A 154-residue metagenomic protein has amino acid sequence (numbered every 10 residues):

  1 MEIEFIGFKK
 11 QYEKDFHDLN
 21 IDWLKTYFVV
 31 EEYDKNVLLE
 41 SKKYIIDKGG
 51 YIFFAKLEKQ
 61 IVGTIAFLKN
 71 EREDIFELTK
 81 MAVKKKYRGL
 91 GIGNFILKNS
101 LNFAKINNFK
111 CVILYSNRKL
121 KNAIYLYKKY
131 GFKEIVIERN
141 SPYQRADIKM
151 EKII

Functional and structural regions predicted by a protein language model:
I3-T79, K84-K86, L97-N99, F103 (+2 more regions): Acetyl-CoA-dependent GNAT
F8, K110-I154: C-terminal "cap" of GNAT-fold acetyltransferases
G49, G93, D147-I148: Membrane-interacting alpha-helical segments
Q60, K84-K98, N107, R118-Y125 (+1 more regions): Conserved glycine-rich acetyl-CoA-binding loop
